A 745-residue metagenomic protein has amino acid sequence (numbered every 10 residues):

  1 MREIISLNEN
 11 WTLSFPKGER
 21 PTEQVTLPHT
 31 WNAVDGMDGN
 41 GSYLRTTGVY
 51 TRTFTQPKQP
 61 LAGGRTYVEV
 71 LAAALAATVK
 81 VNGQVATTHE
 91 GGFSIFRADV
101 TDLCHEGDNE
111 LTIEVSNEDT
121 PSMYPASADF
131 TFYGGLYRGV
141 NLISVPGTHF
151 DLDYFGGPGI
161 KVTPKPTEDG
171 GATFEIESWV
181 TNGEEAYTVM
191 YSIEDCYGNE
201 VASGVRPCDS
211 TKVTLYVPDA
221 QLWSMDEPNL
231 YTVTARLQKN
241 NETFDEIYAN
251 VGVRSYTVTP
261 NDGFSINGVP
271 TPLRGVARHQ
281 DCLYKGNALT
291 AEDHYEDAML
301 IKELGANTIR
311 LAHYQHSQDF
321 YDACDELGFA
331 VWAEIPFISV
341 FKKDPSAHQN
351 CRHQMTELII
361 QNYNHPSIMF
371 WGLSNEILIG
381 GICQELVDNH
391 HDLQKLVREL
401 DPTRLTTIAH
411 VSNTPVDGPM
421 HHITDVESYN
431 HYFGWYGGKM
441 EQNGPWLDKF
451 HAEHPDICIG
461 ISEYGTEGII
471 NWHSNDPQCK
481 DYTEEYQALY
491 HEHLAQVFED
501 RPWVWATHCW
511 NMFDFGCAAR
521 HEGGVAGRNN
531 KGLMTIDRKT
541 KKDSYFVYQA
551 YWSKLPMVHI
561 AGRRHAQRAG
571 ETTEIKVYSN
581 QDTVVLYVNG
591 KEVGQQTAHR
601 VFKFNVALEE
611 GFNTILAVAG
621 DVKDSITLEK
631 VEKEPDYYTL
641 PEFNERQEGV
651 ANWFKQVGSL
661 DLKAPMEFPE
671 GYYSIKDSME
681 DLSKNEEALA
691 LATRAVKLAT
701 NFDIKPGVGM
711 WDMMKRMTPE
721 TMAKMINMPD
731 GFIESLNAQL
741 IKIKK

Functional and structural regions predicted by a protein language model:
E3-G18, N40-G41, R45-D153, G183 (+6 more regions): Accessory beta-strand-rich segments of carbohydrate-active enzymes
L7-E9, F15, T26-N40, V100-A172 (+8 more regions): An acidic-aromatic loop/edge-strand motif
V25-D38, E118, M123, D129 (+6 more regions): Extended substrate-binding grooves/exosites of carbohydrate-active enzymes
D102-D108, E177-T259, G611-F612: Extended acidic/polar, glycine-enriched regions that form or flank non-catalytic beta-rich accessory modules
V145-H149, D153-G170, F264-Y284, L640-Y672 (+1 more regions): Compositionally biased low-complexity segments at domain edges in trafficked proteins and select soluble regulators
H149-G183, Q549-Q581: Surface beta-strand/loop "capping" patches
T214, P218, L222-M225, K576-E667: C-terminal beta-sandwich/jelly-roll accessory domains of carbohydrate-active enzymes
D661-L740, K744: Compact, charge-rich alpha-helical regulatory domains located at protein termini
